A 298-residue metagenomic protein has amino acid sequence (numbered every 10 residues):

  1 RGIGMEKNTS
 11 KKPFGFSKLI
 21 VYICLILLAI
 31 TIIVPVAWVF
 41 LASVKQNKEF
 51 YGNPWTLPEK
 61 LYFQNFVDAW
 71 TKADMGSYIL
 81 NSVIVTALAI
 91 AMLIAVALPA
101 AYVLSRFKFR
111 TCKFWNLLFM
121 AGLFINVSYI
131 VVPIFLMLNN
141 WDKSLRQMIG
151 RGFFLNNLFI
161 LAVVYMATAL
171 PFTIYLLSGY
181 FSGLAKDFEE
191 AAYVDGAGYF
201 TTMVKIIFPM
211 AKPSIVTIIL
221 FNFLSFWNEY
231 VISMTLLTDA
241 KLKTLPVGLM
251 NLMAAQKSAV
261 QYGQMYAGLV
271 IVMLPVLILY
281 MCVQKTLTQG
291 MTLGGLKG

Functional and structural regions predicted by a protein language model:
G2-G298: A hydrophobic, multi-pass inner-membrane permease signature
